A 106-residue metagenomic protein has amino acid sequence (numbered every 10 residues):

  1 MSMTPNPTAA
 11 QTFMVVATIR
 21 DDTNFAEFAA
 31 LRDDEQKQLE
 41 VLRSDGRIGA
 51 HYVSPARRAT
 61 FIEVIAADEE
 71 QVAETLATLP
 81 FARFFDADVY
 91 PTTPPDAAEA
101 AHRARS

Functional and structural regions predicted by a protein language model:
S2-S106: Conserved, structured core segments of small domains
